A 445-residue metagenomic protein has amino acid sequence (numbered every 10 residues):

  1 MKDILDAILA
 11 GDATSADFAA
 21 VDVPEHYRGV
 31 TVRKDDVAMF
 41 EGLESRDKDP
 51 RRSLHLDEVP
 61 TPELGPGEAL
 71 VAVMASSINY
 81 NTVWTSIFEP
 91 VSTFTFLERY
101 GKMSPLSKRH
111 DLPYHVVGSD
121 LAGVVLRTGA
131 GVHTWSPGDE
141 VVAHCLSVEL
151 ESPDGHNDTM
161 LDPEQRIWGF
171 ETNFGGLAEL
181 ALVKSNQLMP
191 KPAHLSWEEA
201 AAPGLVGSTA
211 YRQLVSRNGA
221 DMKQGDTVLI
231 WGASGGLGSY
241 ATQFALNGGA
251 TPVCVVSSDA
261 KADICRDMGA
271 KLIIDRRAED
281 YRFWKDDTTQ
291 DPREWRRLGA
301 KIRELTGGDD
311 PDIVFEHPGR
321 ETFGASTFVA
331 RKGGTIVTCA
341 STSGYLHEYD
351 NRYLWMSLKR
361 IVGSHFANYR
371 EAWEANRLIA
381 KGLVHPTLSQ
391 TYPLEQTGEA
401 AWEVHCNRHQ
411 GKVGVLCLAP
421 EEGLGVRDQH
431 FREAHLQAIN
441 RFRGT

Functional and structural regions predicted by a protein language model:
K2-V21, E25, G324-T327, Y369-T445: C-terminal hydrophobic helical "lid"/dimerization subdomain of Rossmann-like NAD(P)H-dependent oxidoreductases
L5-D22, V37-A75, Y114-V116, G131-V132: A short N-terminal beta-strand-loop micro-motif at the entrance of redox/enzyme domains
P60-S77, P90-D154, P192: Glycine-rich beta-strand-centered segment in the early N-terminal region that forms part of a ligand/cofactor-binding
S107-P113, S119, L146-G232: NAD(P)H dinucleotide-binding glycine-rich loop of Rossmann-like/cofactor-binding domains, especially the beta1-alpha1
T209, G236-L237, E321: Hydrophobic/small residue at the entry helix of a nucleotide-binding pocket
K223, A330-R331: Helix-to-beta-strand junctions that scaffold the AdoMet/dcAdoMet cofactor pocket in Class I SAM-dependent enzymes
I230, L246-E321: Adenosine-nucleotide cofactor-binding segment
S341-M356: Rossmann-fold NAD(P)-binding glycine/threonine-rich loop
